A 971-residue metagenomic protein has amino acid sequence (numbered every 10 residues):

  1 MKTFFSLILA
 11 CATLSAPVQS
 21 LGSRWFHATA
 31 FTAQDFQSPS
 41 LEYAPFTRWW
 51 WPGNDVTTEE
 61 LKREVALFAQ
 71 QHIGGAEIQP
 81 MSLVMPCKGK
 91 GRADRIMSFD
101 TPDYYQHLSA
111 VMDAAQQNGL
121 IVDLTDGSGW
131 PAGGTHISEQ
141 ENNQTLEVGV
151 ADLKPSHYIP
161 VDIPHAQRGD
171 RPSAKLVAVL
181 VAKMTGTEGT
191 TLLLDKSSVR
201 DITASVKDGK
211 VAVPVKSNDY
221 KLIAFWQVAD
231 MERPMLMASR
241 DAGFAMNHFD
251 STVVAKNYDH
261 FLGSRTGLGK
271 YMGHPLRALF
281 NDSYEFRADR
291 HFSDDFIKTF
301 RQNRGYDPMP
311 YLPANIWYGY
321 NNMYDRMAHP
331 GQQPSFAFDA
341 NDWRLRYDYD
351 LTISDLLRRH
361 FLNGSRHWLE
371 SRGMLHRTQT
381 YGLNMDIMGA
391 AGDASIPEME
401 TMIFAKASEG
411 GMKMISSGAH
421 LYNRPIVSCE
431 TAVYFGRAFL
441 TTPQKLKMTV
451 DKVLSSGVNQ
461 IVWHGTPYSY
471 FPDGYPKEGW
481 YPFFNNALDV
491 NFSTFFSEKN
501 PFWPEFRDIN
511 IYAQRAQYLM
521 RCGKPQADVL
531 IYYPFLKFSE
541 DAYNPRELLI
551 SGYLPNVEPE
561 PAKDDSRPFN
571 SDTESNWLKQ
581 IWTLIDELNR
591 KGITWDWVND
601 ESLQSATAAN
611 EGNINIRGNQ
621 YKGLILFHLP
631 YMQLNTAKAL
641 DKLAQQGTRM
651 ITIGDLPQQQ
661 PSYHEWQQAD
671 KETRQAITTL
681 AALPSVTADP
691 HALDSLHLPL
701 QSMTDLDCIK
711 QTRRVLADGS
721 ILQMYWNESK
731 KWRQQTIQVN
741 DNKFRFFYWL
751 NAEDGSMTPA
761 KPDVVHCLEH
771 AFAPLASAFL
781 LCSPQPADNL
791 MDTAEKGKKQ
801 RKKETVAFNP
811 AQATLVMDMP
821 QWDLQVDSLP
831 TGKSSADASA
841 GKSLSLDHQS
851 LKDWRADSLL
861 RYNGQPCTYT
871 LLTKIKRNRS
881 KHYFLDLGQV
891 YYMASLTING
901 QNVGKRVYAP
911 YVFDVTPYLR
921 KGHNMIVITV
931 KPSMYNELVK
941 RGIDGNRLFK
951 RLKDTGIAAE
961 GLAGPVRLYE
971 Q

Functional and structural regions predicted by a protein language model:
M1-R24: Bacterial Sec-dependent N-terminal signal peptides
F31-G75: Mature N-terminal segment immediately following signal peptide/propeptide cleavage in secreted/periplasmic
Y43-F46, L61-K62, G75, A93 (+7 more regions): Carbohydrate-binding surfaces of carbohydrate-active enzymes
M81-S205, P214-V215, F225, P234-M235 (+1 more regions): Acidic/aromatic-lined carbohydrate-recognition and catalytic surfaces of CAZymes acting on diverse glycans
G186-T266, V764-N809, A813, K921-H923: Extended acidic/polar, glycine-enriched regions that form or flank non-catalytic beta-rich accessory modules
D230, P786-D788, K931-V939: Short acidic/polar inter-strand loop motif in beta-rich domains
T873-N899, I926-V930: Aromatic-lined ligand-binding clefts that engage carbohydrates, nucleic acids, or primary amines
V903-G904: Short hydrophobic beta-strand segments in globular cytosolic domains
